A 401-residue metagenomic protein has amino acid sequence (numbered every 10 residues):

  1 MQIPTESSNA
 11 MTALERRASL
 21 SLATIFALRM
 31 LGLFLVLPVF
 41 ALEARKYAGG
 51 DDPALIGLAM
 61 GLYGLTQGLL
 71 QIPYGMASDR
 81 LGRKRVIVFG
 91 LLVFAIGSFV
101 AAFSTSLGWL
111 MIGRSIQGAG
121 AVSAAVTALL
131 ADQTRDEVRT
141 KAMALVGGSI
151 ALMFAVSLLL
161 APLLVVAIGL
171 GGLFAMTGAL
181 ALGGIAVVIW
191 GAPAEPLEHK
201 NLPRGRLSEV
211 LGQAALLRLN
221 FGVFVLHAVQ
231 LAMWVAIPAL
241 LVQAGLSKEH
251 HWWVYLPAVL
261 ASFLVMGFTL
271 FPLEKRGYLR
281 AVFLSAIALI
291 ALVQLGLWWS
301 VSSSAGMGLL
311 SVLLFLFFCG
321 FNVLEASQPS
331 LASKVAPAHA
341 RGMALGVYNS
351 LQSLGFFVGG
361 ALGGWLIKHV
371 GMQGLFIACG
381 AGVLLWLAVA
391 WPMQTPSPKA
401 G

Functional and structural regions predicted by a protein language model:
T5-E15, A192-V225: Juxtamembrane intracellular "pre-TM" segments in multi-pass secondary transporters
G64-I72, F154-A155, V259-G267, F356-F357: Residue-level signature of mid-helix packing/kink "hotspots" within the transmembrane helices of 12-pass Major
L69-T105: Conserved MFS/SLC helix-loop-helix module at the cytosolic interface between two early adjacent transmembrane helices
L70-G82, L264-L279, I367: Helix-to-loop junctions at the C-terminal end of transmembrane segments in multipass secondary transporters
R85-F99, G178, A281-G296: Structural signature of the two symmetry-related core transmembrane helices
G113-I150: Cytoplasmic helix-loop-helix junction between adjacent transmembrane helices in 12-TM secondary transporters
G178-L197, V389-M393: C-terminal membrane-cytosol helix-exit motif in multi-pass small-molecule transporters
R280-Q328: C-terminal transmembrane helical hairpin of 12-TM major facilitator-type secondary transporters
